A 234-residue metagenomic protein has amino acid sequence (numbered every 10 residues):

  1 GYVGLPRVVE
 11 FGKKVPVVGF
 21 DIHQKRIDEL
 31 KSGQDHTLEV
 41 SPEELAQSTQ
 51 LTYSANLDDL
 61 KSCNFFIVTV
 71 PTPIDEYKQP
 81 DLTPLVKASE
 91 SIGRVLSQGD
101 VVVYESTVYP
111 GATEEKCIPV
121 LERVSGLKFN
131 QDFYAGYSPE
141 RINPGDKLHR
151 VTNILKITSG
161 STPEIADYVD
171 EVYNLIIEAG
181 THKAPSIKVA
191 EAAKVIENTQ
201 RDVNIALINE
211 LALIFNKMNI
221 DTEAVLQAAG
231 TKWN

Functional and structural regions predicted by a protein language model:
G1-N234: Structural/interface elements that position substrates and couple domains in central-metabolism enzymes
